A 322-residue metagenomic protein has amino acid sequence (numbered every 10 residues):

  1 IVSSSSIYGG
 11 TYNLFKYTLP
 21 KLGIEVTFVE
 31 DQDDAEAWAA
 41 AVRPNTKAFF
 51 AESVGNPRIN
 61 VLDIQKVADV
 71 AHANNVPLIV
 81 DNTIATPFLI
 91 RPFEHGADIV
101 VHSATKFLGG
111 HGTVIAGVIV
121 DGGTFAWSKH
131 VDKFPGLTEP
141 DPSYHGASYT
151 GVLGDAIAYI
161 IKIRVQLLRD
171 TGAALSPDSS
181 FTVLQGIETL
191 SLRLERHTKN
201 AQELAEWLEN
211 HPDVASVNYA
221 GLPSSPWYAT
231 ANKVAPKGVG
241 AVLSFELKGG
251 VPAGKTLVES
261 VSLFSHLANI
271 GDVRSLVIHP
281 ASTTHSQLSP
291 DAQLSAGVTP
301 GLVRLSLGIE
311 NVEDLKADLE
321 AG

Functional and structural regions predicted by a protein language model:
V2-N210, N218: Conserved PLP-enzyme active-site core in the AAT-like
G9, K16, E25, R193 (+2 more regions): PLP-dependent enzyme catalytic core of the Aspartate aminotransferase-like
E36-A40, P226-A231, L276-A281: Short, solvent-exposed polar/charged micro-motifs at secondary-structure junctions
G112, K237-V239, V298-G301: Short glycine-enriched loop/turn motifs at secondary-structure junctions
V120, S244-E246, S306-G308: Short hydrophobic/aromatic beta-strand micro-patches that form the beta-sheet surface supporting nucleotide- or nucleic
T124-F125, E188, S224, K248-G250 (+2 more regions): Short, glycine-/Ser/Thr-/acidic-enriched flexible segments
T171-A174, S179-S180, Q185, T189 (+3 more regions): Conserved small-domain helix->loop->beta segment predominantly found in fold-type I
